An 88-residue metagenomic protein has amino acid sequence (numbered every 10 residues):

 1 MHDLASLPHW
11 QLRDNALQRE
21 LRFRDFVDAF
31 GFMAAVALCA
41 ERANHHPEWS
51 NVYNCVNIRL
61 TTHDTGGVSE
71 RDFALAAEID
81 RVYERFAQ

Functional and structural regions predicted by a protein language model:
M1-Q88: Charge-rich alpha-helical segments
